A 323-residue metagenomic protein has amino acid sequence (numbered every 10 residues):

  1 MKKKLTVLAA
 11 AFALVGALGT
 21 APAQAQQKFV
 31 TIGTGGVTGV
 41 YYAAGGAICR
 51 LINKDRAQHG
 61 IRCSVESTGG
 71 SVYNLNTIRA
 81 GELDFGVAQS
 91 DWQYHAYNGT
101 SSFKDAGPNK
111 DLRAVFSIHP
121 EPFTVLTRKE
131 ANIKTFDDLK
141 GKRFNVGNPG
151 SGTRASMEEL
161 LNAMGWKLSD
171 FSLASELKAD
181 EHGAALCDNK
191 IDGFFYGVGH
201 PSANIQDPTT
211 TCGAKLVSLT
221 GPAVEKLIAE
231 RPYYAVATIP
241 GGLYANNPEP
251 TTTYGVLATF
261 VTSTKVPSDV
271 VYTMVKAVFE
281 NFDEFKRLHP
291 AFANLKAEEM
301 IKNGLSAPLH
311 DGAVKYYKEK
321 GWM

Functional and structural regions predicted by a protein language model:
M1-A10, G19: Bacterial N-terminal signal peptides that target proteins for export
L14-A23: C-terminal segment of classical bacterial N-terminal signal peptides
Q26-H95: N-terminal (or domain-start) structured segment
F29-D55, I61, S117, E121-D188 (+4 more regions): Bilobed "Venus flytrap"/periplasmic-binding protein-like clamshell domains and structurally analogous long
S90-W92, S101, D105, A131 (+2 more regions): Pocket-lining segment of extracytoplasmic ligand-binding domains
Y94-T100, D111-S117: Short beta-strand-centered segments that line the small-molecule binding cleft or hinge of alpha/beta clamshell
K142-E159, Y233-K302: Ligand-binding clefts/hinges and TM-proximal coupling segments of bilobed small-molecule sensing domains
E181, D188-N189, V198-L216, K226-A229 (+2 more regions): An extracytoplasmic/periplasmic, membrane-proximal ligand-sensing/linker region
